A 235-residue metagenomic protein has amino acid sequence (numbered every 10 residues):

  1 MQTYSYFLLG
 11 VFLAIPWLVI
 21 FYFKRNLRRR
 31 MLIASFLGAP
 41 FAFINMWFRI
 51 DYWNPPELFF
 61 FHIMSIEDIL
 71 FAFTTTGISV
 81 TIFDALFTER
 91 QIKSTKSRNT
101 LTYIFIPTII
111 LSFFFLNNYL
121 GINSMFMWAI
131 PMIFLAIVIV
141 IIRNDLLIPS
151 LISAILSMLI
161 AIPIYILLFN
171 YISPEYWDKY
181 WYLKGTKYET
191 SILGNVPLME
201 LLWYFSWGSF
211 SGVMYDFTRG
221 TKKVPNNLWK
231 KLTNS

Functional and structural regions predicted by a protein language model:
M1, F114-S124, N144-I148: Membrane-interface helix caps and helix-loop-helix hairpins in membrane proteins
Q2-F12, E67-T74, T100, I122-I130: Structural signature of hydrophobic alpha-helical transmembrane segments
L9-W17, I69-A85, M132-V138, E200-Y215: Hydrophobic cores of alpha-helical transmembrane segments in multi-pass inner/ER membrane proteins, independent
I20-I33, E89-S97, I141-I152: Membrane-interface helix-boundary motifs at transmembrane edges
F36-P40, I152-F169: Hydrophobic alpha-helical membrane-insertion segments
F36-P55: A generic, lipid-embedded transmembrane alpha helix
W177-L198: Short, membrane-exposed interhelical loops at transmembrane-helix boundaries
T221-S235: Short, highly charged, low-complexity non-transmembrane loops/tails of multi-pass membrane proteins
